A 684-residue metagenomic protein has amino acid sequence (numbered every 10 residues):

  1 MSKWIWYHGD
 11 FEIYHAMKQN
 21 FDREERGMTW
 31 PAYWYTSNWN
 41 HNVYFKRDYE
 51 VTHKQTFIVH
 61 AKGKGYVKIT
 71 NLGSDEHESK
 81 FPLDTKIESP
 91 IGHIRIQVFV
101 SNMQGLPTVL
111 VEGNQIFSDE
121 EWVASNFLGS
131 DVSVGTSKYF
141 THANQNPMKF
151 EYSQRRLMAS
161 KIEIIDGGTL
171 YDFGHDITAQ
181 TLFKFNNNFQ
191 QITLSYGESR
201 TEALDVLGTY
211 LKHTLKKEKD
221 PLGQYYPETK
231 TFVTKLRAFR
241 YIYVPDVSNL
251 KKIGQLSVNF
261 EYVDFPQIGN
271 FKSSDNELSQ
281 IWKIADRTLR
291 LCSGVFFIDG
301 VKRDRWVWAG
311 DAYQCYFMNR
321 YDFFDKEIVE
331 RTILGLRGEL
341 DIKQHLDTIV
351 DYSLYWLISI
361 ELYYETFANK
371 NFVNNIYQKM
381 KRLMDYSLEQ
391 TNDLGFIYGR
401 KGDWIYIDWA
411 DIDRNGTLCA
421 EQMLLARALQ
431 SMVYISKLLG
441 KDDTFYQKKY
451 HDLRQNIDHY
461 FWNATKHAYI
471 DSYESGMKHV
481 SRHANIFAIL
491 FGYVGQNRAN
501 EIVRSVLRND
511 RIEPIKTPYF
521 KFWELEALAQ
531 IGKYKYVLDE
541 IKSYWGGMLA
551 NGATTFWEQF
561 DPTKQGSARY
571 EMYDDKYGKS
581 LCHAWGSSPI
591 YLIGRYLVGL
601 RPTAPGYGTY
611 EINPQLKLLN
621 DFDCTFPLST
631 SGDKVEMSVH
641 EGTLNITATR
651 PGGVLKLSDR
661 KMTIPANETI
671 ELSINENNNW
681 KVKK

Functional and structural regions predicted by a protein language model:
M1-V295, E327-T332, N371: Extracellular/oxidizing-compartment recognition motifs
L204-K212, K230, E339-Y355, L388-H451 (+2 more regions): The feature captures the catalytic groove of carbohydrate-active enzymes
L207, K212-K252, S274-I281, L289-C292 (+1 more regions): Aromatic-rich carbohydrate-recognition surfaces in CAZymes
I281-I284, D325-E339, N371-L388, M432 (+4 more regions): Extended, well-ordered alpha-helical scaffold segments
V301-Q314, L354-S359, Y363-F367, F396-A420 (+6 more regions): Carbohydrate-binding/catalytic loop surfaces
D322, T366, K437-L438, F491-V494 (+1 more regions): Alpha-helix C-terminal capping/termination sites
V480-E571, D575-Y577: Extracellular polysaccharide-recognition and catalytic grooves
L538-K684: Non-catalytic C-terminal accessory modules of carbohydrate-active enzymes
